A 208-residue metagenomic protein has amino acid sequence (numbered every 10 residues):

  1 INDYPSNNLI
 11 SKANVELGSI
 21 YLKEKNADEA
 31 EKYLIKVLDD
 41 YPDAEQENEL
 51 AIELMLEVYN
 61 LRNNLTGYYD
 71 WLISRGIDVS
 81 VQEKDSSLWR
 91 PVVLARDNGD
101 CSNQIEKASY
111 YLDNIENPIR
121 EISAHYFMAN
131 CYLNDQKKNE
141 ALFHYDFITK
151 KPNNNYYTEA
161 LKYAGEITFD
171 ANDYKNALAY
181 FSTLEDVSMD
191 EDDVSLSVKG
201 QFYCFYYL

Functional and structural regions predicted by a protein language model:
I1-L208: Acidic, polar-rich low-complexity tracts and alpha-helical solenoid repeat scaffolds
